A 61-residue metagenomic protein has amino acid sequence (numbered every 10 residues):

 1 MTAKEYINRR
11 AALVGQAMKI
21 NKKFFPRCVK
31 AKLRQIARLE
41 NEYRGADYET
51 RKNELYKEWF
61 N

Functional and structural regions predicted by a protein language model:
M1-N8, N21: Short, charge/polar-rich alpha-helical segments
A12-F60: Acidic, low-complexity, intrinsically disordered interaction modules
